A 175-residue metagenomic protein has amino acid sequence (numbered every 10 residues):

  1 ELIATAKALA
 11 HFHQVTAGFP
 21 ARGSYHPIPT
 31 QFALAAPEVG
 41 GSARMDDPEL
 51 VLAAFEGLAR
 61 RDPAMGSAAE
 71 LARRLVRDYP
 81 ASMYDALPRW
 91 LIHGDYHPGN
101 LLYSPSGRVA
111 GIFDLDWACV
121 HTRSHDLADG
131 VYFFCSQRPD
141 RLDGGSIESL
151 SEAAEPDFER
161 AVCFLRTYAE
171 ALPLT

Functional and structural regions predicted by a protein language model:
L2-P63, R89: A cross-family kinase active-site recognition segment
A4, A8, S67, L71 (+2 more regions): Charged catalytic carboxylate motif
A21, D46-G94, S104-G107: An alpha-helical support segment within catalytic cores of ATP-dependent transferases
A110: Conserved catalytic-site loops of classical short-chain dehydrogenases/reductases
F113-A118: Activation of the activation-loop gatekeeper triad in protein kinase-fold domains
S124-P173: Active-site activation/catalytic loop segments of kinase-like enzymes and analogous catalytic loops in related
